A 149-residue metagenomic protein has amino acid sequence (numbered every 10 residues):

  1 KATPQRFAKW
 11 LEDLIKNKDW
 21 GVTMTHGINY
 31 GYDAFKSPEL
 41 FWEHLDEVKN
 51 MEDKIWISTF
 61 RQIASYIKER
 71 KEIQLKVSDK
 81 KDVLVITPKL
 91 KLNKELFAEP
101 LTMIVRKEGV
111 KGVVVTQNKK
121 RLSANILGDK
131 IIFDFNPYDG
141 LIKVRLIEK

Functional and structural regions predicted by a protein language model:
A2-I15, W20-L96, T102-S123: C-terminal domain-boundary segment and adjacent tail
I126-K149: C-terminal beta-strand-rich structural cap/linker in extracellular carbohydrate-active enzymes
